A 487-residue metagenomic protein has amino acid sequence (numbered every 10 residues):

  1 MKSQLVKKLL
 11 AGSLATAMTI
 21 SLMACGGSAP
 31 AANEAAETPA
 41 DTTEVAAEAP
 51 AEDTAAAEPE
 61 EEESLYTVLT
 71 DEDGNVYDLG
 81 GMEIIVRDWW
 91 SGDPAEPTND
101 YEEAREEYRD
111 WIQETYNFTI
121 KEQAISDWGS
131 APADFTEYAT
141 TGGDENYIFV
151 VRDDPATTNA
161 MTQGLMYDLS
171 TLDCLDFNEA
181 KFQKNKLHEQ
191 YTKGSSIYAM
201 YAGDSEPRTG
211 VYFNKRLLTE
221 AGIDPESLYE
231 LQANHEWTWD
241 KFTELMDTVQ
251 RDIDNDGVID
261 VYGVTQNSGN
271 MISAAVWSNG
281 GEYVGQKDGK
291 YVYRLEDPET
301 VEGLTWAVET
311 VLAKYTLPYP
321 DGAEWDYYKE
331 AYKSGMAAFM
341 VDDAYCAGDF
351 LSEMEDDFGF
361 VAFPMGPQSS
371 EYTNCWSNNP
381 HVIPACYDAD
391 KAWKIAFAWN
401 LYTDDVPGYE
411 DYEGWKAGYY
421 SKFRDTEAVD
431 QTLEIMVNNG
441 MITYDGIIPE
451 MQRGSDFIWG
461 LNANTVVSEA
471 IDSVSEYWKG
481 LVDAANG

Functional and structural regions predicted by a protein language model:
L14, M18-L22: Hydrophobic core
L22-Q163, D390, Y409-G414, A463-G487: Conserved N-terminal structural module of periplasmic/extracytoplasmic solute-binding proteins
N75, T136-T140, D144-P155, Y167 (+2 more regions): A structural signal for short loop-to-beta-strand junctions that line the ligand-binding cleft of periplasmic/secreted
R87-D88, G143-F149, T192-S205, T209-V211 (+2 more regions): Extracytoplasmic/periplasmic solute-binding protein
S170-F182, E230-N234, E282-E302, G366-Y372: Short, solvent-exposed loop/beta-turn-alpha elements that line the ligand-binding surface or hinge of extracytoplasmic
S195, L351-G418: Extracytoplasmic/periplasmic substrate-recognition and gating elements
T243-D247, G285-D321: Glycine-centered hinge/linker elements that transmit conformational signals in sensory and ligand-binding systems
P384-A396, T403-G487: Conserved C-terminal helix/tail region of periplasmic/extracytoplasmic solute-binding proteins
